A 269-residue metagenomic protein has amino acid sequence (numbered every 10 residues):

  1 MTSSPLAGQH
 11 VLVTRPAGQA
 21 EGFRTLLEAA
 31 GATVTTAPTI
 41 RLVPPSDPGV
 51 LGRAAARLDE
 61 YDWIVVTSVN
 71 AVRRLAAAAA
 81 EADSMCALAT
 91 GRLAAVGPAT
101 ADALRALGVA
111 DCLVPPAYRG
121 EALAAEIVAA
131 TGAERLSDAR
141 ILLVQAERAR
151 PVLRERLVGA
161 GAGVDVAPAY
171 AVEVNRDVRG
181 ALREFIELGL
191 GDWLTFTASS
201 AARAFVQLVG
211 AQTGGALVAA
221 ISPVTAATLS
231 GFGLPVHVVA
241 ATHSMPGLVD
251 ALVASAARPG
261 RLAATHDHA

Functional and structural regions predicted by a protein language model:
M1-A269: Signature of uroporphyrinogen-III synthase
